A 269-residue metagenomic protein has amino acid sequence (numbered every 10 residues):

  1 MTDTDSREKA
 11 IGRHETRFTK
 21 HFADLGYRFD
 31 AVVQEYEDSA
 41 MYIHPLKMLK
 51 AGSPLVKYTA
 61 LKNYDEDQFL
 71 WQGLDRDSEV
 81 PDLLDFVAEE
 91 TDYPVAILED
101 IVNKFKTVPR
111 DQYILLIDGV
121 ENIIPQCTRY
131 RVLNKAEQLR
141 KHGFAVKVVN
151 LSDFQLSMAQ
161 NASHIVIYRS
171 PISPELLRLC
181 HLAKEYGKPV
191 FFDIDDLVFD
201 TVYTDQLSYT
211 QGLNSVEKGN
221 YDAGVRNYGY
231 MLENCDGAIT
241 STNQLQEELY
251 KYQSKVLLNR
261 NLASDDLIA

Functional and structural regions predicted by a protein language model:
M1-Y113: ER/Golgi luminal nucleotide-sugar-dependent glycosyltransferases, focusing on the catalytic module
H14, Y168, A223, A238-T242 (+1 more regions): Replace "coordinates the UDP/GDP/TDP-sugar" with "coordinates nucleotide-activated sugar donors
V102-I172, D205: N-terminal pre-catalytic "stem/leader" segment of glycosyltransferase-like enzymes
A159, Q206-L213, G229-N234: A conserved, positively charged/aromatic
R169-E185, I194, V198-D205: An aromatic- and histidine-rich active-site surface loop
E185, S215-G237: Membrane-proximal helix-turn-helix segments that form the acceptor-binding/catalytic region of lipid-linked
F192-D222, D266-A269: Acceptor-binding helix/loop patch of EC 2.4 sugar-transfer enzymes, predominantly nucleotide-sugar-dependent
E233-I268: Donor nucleotide-sugar binding/catalytic pocket of nucleotide-sugar-dependent glycosyltransferases
